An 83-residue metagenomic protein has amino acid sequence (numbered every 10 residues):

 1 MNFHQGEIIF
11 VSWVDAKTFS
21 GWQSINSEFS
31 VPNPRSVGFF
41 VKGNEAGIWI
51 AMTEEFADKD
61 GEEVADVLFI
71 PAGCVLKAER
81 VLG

Functional and structural regions predicted by a protein language model:
N2-G83: Conserved RNA-binding domains used in RNP assembly and mRNA/RNA metabolism
